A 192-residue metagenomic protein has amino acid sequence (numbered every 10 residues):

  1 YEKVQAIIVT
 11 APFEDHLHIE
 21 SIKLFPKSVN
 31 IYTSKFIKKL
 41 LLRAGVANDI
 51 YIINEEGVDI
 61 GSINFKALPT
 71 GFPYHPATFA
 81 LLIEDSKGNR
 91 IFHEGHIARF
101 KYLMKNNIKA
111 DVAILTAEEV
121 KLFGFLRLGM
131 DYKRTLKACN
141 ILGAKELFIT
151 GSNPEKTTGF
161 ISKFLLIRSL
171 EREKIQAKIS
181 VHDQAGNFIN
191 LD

Functional and structural regions predicted by a protein language model:
Y1-E2, I52-I108, R127, N187-D192: Core dinuclear metal-dependent hydrolase active-site scaffold
Y1-T33, I108-E118: Active-site metal-binding motif and surrounding structural segment of the metallo-beta-lactamase
V9, K66-L68, L115, I149: Redox-cofactor binding/interface segments in oxidoreductases and associated redox assembly factors
P12-L17, K38-L40, V58-D59, P73-A77 (+3 more regions): Active-site environment of divalent metal-dependent phosphoester hydrolases
V29-I37, K145-T150: Short internal beta-strands
N30-T33, K39-F65: Long, hydrophobic, well-ordered secondary-structure blocks that form the structural core and pocket-lining surfaces
G45-G57, M104-K109, G124, Y132-D192: Binuclear metal-ion centers of metallo-dependent hydrolases, dominated by the metallo-beta-lactamase
Y74, I114-A138: Active-site-proximal segments of metal-dependent phosphoesterases and phosphodiesterases across multiple
